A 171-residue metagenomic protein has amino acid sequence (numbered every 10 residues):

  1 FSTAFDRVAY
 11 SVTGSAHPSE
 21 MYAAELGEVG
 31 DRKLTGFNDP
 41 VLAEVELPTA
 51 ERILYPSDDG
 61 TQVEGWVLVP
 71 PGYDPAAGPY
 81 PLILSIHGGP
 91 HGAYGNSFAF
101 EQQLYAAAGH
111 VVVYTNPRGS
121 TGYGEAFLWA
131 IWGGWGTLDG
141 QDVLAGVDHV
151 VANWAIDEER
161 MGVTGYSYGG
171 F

Functional and structural regions predicted by a protein language model:
F1-F171: Serine-hydrolase catalytic core recognition
